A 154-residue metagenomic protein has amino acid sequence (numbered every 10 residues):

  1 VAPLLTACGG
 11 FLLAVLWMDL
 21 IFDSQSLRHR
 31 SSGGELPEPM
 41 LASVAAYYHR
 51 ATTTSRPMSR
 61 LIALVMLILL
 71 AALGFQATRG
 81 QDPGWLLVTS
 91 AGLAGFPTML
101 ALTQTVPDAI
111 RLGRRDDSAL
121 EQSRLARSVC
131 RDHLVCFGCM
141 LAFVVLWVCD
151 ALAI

Functional and structural regions predicted by a protein language model:
A2-M66, R114-A126: Interfacial loop at the N-terminal end of multi-pass membrane proteins
C8-L12, I68, L93, C139 (+1 more regions): Hydrophobic residues within membrane-embedded alpha-helical segments of Major Facilitator Superfamily
S24, A63-R79, Q104-P107: Membrane-helix exit/interface motif
S55, S123-A142: Individual transmembrane alpha-helices with interfacial aromatic-anchor signatures
M58-L73, C136-V144: Core segments of transmembrane alpha-helices that mediate helix-helix packing or line hydrophobic substrate/ligand
D82-P107: Short alpha-helical packing/oligomerization segments
L102-S118: Transmembrane alpha-helical segments of integral membrane proteins
W147-I154: Juxtamembrane boundary at the C-terminal end of a transmembrane helix
